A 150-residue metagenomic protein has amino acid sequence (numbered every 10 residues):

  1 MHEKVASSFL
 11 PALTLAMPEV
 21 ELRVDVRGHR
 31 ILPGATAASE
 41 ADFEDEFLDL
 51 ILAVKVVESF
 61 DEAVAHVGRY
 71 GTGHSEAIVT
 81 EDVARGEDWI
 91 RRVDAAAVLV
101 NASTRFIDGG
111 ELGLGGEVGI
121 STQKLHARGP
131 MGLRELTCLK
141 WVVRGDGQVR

Functional and structural regions predicted by a protein language model:
E3-S103: NAD(P)-dependent aldehyde/semialdehyde dehydrogenase
V54, E81-R150: C-terminal segments
